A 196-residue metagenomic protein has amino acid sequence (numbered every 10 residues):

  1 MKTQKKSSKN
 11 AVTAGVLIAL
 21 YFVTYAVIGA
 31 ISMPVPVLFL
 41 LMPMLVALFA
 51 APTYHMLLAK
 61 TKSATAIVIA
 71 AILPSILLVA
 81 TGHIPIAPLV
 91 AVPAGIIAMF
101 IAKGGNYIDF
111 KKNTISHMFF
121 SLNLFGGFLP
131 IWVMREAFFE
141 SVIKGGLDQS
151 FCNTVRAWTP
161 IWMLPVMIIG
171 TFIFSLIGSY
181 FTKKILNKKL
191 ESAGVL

Functional and structural regions predicted by a protein language model:
M1-T3, S8, L186-L196: Short, charged juxtamembrane terminal tails flanking transmembrane helices
K2-T65, I69: Hydrophobic transmembrane alpha-helices
A11-V16, M44-L45, A64-I72, P85-L89 (+3 more regions): Hydrophobic alpha-helical transmembrane segments
I18-A26, L73-T81, F120-L129: Aromatic-anchored segments of alpha-helical transmembrane domains
V23, A91-L129, S179: Short helix-perturbing small/polar motifs within transmembrane alpha-helices
I28-P36, T61, T65, P85 (+4 more regions): Membrane-interfacial segments
A30-P34, L38, P74-A102: Interfacial aromatic-anchored transmembrane helix boundaries in multi-pass membrane proteins
F39, T114-N187: Membrane-embedded alpha-helical hairpins and interfacial helices in multi-pass inner-membrane proteins
